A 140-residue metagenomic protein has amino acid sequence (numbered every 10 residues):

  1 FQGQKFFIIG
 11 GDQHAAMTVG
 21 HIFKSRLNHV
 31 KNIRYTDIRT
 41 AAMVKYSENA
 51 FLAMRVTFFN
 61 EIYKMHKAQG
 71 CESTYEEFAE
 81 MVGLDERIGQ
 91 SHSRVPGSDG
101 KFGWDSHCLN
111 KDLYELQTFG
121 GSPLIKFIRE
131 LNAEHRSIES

Functional and structural regions predicted by a protein language model:
F1-S140: Structural/interface elements that position substrates and couple domains in central-metabolism enzymes
